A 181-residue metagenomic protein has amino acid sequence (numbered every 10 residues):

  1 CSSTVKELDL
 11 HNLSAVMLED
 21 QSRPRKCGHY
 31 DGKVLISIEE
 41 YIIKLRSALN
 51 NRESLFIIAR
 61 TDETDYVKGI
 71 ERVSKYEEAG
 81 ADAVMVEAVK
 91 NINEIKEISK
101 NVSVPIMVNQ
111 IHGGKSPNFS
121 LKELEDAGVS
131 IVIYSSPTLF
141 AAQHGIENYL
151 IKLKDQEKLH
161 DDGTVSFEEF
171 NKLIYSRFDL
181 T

Functional and structural regions predicted by a protein language model:
C1-Y134, F140-E147, I151, L180: Alpha/beta enzyme core
P137-T181: Extended, intrinsically disordered, low-complexity segments
